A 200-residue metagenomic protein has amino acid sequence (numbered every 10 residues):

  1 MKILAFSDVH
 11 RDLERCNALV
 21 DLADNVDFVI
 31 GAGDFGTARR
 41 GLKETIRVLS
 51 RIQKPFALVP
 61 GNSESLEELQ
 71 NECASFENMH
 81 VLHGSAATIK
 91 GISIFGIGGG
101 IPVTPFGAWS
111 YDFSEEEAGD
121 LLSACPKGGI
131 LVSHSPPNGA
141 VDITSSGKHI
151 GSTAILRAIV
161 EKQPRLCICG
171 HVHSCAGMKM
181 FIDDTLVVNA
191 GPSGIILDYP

Functional and structural regions predicted by a protein language model:
M1-L4: Extreme N-terminal starter segment of soluble prokaryotic enzymes
F6-I89, A190-S193: Core catalytic region of metal-dependent phosphoesterases/phosphodiesterases, especially metallo-beta-lactamase-like
V9, V132-P137, P164-C175: Histidine-centered catalytic micro-motifs
R11, E64-A154: Conserved catalytic scaffold of divalent metal-dependent phosphoesterases
R15, A86-K90, A154-L166, H173-P200: Binuclear metal-dependent phosphoesterase catalytic core
D24-V29, P126-G128, Q163: Short acidic/histidine-rich motifs immediately flanking catalytic phosphotransfer sites in two-component signaling
I30-G31, F95, S133, C169 (+1 more regions): Redox-cofactor binding/interface segments in oxidoreductases and associated redox assembly factors
P55-A57, H80, S93, I130 (+2 more regions): Proline-centered loop/turn at the N-terminus of a beta-strand
